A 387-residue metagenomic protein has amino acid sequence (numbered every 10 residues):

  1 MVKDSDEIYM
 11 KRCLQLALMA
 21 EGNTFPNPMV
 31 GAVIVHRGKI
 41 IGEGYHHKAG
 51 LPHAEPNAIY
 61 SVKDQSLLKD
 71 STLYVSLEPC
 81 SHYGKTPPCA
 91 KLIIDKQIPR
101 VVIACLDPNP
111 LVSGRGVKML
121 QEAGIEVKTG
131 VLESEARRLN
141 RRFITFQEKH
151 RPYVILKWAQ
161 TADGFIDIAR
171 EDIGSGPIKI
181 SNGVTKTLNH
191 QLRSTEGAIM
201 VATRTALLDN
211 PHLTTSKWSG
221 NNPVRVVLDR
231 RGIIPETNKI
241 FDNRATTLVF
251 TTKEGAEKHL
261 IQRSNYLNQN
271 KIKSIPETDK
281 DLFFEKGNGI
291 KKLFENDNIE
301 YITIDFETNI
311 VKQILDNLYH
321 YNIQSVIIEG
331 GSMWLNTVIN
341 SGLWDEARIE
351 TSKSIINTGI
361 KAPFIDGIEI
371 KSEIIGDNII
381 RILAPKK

Functional and structural regions predicted by a protein language model:
V2-N27, E43, V62-K63, Y153-K387: Enzymes that bind and transform nitrogen-containing heteroaromatic metabolites
N23, A32, L51, K85 (+4 more regions): Gly/Ser/Thr-rich helix-start
T24-G38: N-terminal glycine-rich anion-binding loops that anchor highly charged ligand groups
P28-V30, L132-E135, G330: Short, conserved alpha-helical segments within structured domains
I34-A136, V224, G255, I339: Zn2+-dependent cytidine deaminase-like catalytic core
C105, N140, R170: Short, flexible helix/strand-to-coil boundary loops that buttress conserved ligand/catalytic motifs in alpha/beta
V117, E133, R137-N140, K186-R193: Hydrophobic, well-ordered secondary-structure segments
N140-R151: Flexible, polar/acidic helix-loop-strand segments at domain edges
